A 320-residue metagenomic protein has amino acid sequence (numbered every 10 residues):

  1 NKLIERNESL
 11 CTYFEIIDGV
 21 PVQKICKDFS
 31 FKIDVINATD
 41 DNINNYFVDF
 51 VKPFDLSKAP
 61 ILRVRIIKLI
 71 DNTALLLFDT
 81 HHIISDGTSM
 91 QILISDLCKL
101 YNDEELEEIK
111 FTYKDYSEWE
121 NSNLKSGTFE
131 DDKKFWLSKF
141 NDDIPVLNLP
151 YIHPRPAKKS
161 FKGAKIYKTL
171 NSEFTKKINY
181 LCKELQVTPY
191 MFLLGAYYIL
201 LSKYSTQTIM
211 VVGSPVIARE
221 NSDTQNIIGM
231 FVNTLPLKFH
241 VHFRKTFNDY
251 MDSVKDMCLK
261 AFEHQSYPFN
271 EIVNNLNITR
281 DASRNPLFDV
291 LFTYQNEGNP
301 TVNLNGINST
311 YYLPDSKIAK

Functional and structural regions predicted by a protein language model:
N1-K2, E15-I16, A38, F47-D55 (+7 more regions): Adenylate-forming
K2-F47, L100, T112: Non-catalytic N-terminal regions of enzymes
F29-F31, K159-G163: Short glycine-enriched loop/turn motifs at secondary-structure junctions
D86: A Lys-centered signature of the CheY-like receiver
S89: Receiver (REC) domain switch/active-site region of two-component response regulators
L106: Conserved phosphoryl-transfer catalytic core
